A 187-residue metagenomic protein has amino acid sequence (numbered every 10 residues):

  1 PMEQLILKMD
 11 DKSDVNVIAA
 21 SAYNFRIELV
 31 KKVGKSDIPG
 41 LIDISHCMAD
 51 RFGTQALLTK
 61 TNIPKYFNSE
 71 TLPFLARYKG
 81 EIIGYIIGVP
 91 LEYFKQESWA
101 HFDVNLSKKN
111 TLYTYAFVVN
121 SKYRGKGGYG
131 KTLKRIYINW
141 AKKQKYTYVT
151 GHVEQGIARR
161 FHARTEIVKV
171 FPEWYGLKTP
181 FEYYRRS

Functional and structural regions predicted by a protein language model:
L7-D10, D14, V168-S187: C-terminal "cap" of GNAT-fold acetyltransferases
S13-T61, P73-Y78, I82-I83: Short amphipathic alpha-helix that is part of the acyltransferase structural core
P64-S69: Short loop/turn motifs at secondary-structure junctions and domain boundaries
I82, I86-A116: Conserved acyl-donor/pantetheine-binding loop and adjacent beta-alpha core of acyl/acetyltransferases and related
A116-V119, G125-N139: Conserved acetyl-CoA-binding loop-helix of GNAT-fold acetyltransferases
A141-E154: Conserved GNAT acetyl-CoA-binding A-motif
A158-R164: Conserved active-site tyrosine of GNAT-family acetyltransferases
